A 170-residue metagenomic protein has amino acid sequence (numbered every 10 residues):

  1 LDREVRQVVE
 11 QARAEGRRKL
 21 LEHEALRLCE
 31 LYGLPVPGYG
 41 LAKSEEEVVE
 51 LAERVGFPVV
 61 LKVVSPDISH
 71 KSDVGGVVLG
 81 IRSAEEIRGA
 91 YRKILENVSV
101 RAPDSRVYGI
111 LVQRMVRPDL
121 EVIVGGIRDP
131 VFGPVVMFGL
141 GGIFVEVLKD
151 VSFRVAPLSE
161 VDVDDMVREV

Functional and structural regions predicted by a protein language model:
L1-V170: ATP-dependent carboxylate/acyl-activation modules
